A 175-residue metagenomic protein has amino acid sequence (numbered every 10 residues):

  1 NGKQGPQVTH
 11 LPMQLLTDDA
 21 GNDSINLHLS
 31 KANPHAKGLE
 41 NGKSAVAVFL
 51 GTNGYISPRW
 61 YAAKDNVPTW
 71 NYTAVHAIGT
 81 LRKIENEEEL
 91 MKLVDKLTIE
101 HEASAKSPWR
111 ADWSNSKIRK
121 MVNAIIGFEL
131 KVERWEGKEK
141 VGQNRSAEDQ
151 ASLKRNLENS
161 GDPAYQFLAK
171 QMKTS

Functional and structural regions predicted by a protein language model:
N1-K31: Short beta-strand segments
Q7, G21, N41-G42, T69-T73 (+1 more regions): A short, structural micro-pattern
T17, K37-L39, I118-N123: A general structural signal for short secondary-structure junctions and capping/turn motifs
D18, T52, T80, E133-W135: Short loop segments at secondary-structure junctions
I25-A47, E158-P163, K170-K173: An N-terminal domain-start capping segment
N26, V46, I78, G127-K131: Beta-strand secondary-structure signal
K31-L93: Short, structured beta-strand-loop surface elements
R82-S175: C-terminal edge-of-domain segments
